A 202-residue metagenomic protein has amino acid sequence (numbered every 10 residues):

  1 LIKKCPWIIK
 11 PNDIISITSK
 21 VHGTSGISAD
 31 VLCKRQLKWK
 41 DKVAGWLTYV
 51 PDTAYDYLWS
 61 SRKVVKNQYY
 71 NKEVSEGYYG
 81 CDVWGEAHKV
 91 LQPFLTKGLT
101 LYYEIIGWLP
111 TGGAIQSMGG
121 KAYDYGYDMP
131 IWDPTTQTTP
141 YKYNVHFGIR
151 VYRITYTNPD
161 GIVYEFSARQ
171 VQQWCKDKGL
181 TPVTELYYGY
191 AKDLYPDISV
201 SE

Functional and structural regions predicted by a protein language model:
L1-E202: Core nucleotide-handling region used for phosphoryl-transfer chemistry
